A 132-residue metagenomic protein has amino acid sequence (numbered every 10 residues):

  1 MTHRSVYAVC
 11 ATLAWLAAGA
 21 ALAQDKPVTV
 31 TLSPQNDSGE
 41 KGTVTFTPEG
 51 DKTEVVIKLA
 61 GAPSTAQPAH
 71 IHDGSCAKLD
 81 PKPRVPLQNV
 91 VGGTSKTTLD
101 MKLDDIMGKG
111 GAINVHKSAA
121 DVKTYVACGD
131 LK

Functional and structural regions predicted by a protein language model:
M1-H3: N-terminal secretory signal peptides that target proteins for export/translocation
V6-C10, G19-K132: N-terminal leader/targeting pre-sequences
